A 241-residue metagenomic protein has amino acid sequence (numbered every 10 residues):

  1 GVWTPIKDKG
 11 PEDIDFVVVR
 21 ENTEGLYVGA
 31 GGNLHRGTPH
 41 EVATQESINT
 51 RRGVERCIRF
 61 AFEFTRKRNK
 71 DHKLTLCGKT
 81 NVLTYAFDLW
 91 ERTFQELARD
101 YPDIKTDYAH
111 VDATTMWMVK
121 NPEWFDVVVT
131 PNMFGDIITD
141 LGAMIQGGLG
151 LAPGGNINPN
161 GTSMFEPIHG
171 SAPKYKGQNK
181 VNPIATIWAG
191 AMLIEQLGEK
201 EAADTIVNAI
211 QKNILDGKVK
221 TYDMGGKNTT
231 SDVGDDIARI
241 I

Functional and structural regions predicted by a protein language model:
G1-H35, P39-T44, M133: N-terminal glycine-rich phosphate/adenylate-binding segment common to multiple enzyme folds
K7-E12, K67-R68, A98-R99, V119-P122 (+2 more regions): Solvent-exposed alpha-helices and their adjacent loops that cap or buttress functional pockets in soluble metabolic
P11-D15, T23, N69-H72, Y101-I104 (+3 more regions): Short coil/turn connectors at secondary-structure junctions
E24, V28, R59-K70, Q95-D103 (+5 more regions): Generic secondary-structure signature for well-ordered alpha-helical cores
T38-D112, W124: Glycine-rich phosphate/diphosphate-binding loop of Rossmann-like nucleotide-binding domains
M118-G217: Glycine-rich phosphate/nucleotide-binding loop
N228-I241: Phosphate-binding loop/pocket of nucleotide- and phosphate-handling active sites
